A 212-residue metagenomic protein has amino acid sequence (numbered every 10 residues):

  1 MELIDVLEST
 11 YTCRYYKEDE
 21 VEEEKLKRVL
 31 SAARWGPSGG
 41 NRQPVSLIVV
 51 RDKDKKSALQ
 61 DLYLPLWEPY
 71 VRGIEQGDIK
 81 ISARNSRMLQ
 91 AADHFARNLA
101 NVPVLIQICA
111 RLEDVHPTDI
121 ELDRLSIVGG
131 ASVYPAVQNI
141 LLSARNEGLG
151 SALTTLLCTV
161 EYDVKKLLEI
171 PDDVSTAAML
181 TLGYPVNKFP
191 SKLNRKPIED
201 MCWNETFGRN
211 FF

Functional and structural regions predicted by a protein language model:
M1-N101, N210-F212: N-terminal amphipathic, basic helical "cap/leader" segment at the start of enzyme domains
D5-V6, T12-C13, T176-F212: C-terminal helix-cap and adjacent tail motif
R28-R34, I106, L112, D119-K166: Small-aliphatic-rich amphipathic alpha-helix that forms the alpha element of a beta-alpha
D52-S57, P65, L112-E113, Y162 (+1 more regions): Short, charged/polar surface micro-motifs in flexible loops or helix N-caps
E68-I79, L167-K192: A glycine-rich helix N-cap at a beta->alpha junction
H94-R97, K166-I170: A generic local secondary-structure boundary/capping motif
N101-V104, L149, D172-T176: Short coil/turn connectors at secondary-structure junctions
